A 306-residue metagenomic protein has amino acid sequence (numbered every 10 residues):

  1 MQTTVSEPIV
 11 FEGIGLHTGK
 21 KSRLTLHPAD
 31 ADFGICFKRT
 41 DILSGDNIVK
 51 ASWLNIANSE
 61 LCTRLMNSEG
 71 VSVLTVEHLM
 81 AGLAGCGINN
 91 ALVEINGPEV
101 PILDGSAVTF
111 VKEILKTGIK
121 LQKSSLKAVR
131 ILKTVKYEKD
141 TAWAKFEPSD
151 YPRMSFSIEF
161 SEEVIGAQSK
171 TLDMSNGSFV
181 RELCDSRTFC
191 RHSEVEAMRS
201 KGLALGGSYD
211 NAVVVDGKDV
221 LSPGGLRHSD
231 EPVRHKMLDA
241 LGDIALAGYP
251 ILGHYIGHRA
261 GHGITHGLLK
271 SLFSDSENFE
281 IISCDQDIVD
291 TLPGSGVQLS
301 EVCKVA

Functional and structural regions predicted by a protein language model:
M1-N89, E94-A306: C-terminal regulatory domains involved in ligand/effector binding and gene-expression control
